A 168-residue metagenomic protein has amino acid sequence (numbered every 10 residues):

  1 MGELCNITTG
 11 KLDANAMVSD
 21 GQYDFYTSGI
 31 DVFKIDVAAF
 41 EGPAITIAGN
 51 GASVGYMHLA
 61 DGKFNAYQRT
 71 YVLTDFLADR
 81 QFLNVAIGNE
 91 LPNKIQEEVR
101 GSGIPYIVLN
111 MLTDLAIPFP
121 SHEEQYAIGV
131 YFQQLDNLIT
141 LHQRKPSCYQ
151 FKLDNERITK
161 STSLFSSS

Functional and structural regions predicted by a protein language model:
M1-S168: Feature detects amphipathic, helix-rich regulatory segments
